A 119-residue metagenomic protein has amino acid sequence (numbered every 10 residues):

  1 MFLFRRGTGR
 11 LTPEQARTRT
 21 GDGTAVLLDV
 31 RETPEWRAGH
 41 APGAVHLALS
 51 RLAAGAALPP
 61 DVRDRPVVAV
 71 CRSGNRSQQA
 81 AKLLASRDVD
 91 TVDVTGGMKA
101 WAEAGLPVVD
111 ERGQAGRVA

Functional and structural regions predicted by a protein language model:
M1-A25, T33-P66, S77-A119: Rhodanese-like catalytic fold shared by cysteine-dependent sulfurtransferases and DSP/PTP-type phosphatases
D29: N-terminal glycine-rich beta->alpha transition that marks the start or flank of a dinucleotide-binding site
R72-N75: Residue-level detector of alpha-helix initiation sites
